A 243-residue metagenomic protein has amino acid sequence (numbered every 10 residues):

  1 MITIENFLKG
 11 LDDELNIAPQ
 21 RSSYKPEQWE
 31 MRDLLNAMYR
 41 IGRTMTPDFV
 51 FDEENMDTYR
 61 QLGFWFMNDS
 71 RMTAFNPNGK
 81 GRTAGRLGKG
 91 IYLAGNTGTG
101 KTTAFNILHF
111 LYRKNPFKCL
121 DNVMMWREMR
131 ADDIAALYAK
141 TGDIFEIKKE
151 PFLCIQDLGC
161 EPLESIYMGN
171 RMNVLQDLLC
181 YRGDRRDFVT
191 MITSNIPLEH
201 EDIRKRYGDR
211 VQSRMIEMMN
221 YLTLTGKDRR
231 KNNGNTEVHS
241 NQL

Functional and structural regions predicted by a protein language model:
M1-R86, L222, G226, R230-L243: A short, basic N-terminal segment
I2, C160-L243: Replace "adjacent to P-loop NTPase cores in ATP/GTP-dependent enzymes" with "adjacent to NTP-binding cores
G90: Walker A (P-loop) ATP-phosphate-binding motif of ABC ATPase nucleotide-binding domains
L93: Hydrophobic anchor at the beta1->P-loop junction of P-loop NTPases
G98-K101: Conserved glycine(s) of the Walker
A104, L108: Hydrophobic positions on the alpha1 helix immediately C-terminal to the Walker A/P-loop
F110-V123: Post-Walker A helix-loop "phosphate-sensing" segment adjacent to the P-loop in P-loop NTPases
N122-D184: Conserved nucleotide-sensing/catalytic segment adjacent to the nucleotide-binding pocket in NTP-handling enzymes
